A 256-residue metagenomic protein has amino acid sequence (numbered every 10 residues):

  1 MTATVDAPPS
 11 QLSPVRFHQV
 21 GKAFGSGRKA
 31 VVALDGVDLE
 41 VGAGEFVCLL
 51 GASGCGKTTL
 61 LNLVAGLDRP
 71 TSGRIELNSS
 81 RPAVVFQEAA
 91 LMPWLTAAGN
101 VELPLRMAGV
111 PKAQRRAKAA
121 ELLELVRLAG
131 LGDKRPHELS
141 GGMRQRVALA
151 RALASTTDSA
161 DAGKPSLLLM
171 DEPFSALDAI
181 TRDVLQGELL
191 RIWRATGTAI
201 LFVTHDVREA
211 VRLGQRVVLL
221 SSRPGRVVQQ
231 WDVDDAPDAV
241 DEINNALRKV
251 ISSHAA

Functional and structural regions predicted by a protein language model:
D6-F17, K22-G36: A short, flexible loop at the N-terminus of ABC-type nucleotide-binding domains that lies
C48, V147-A160, S175: ABC ATPase nucleotide-binding domain "signature" region
L50-A52: The feature captures the beta-strand-to-loop junction immediately N-terminal to the Walker
A65: Helix-to-loop junction immediately C-terminal to a conserved catalytic motif
S72-P82, K118: Conserved ABC transporter NBD signature motif
L95-E102: Short coil-to-helix segment of the ABC ATPase nucleotide-binding domain corresponding to the Q-loop/switch region
R106, A113-L131, R191: Conserved ABC ATPase "signature" region
R135-L139, M143: Conserved ABC ATPase signature
